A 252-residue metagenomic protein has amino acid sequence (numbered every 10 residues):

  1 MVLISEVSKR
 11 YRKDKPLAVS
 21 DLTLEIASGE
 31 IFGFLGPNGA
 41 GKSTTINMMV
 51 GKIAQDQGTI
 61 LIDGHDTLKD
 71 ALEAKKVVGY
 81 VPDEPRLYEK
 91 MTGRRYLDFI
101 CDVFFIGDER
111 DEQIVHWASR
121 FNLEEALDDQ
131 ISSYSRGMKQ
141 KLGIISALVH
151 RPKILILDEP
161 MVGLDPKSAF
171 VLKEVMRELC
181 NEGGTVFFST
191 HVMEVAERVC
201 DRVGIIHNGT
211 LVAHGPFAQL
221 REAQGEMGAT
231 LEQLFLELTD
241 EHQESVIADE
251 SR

Functional and structural regions predicted by a protein language model:
M1-I4, K9-D21, S28, A71: A short, flexible loop at the N-terminus of ABC-type nucleotide-binding domains that lies
G58-K69, E73-A74: Conserved ABC transporter NBD signature motif
D98, D102-F105, E109-A126: Conserved ABC ATPase "signature" region
V149-K153: A short, proline-enriched helix->beta-strand linker immediately N-terminal to the Walker B motif in ABC-type P-loop
L155-E159: Catalytic Walker B motif of ABC-type/P-loop ATPase nucleotide-binding domains
A169-E182: Helical segment within the ABC ATPase nucleotide-binding domain
H214-G215: ABC ATPase "signature
